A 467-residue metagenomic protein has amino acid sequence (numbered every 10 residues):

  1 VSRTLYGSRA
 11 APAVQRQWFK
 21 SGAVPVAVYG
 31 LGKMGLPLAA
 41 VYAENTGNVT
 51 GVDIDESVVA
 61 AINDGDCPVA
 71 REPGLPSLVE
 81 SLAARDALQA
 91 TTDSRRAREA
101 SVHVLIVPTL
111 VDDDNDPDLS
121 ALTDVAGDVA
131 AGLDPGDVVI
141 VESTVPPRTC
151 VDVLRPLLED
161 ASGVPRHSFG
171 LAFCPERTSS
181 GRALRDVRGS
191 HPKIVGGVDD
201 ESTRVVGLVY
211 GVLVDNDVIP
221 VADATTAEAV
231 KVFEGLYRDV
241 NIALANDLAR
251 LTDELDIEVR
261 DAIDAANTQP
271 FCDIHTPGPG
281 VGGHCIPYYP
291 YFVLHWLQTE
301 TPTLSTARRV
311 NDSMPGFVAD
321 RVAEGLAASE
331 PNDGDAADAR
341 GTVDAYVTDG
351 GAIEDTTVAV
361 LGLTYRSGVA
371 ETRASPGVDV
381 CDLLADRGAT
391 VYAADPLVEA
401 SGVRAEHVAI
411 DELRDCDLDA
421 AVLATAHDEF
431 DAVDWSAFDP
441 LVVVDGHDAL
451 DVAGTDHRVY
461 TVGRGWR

Functional and structural regions predicted by a protein language model:
V1-R467: Structural/interface elements that position substrates and couple domains in central-metabolism enzymes
